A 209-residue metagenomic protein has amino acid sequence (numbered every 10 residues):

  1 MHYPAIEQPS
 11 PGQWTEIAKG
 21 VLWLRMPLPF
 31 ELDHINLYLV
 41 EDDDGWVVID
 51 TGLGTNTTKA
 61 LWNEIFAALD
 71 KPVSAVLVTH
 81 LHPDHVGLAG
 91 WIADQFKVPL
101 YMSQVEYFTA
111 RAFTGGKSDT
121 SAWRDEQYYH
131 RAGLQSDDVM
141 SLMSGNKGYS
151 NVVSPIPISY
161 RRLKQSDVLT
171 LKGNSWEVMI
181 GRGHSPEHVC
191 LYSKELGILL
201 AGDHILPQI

Functional and structural regions predicted by a protein language model:
M1-W14: Short glycine- and acidic-rich boundary segments immediately preceding or forming the N-terminal edge of structured
P11-L69, L191-A201: Conserved beta-strand hairpin/beta-sheet module of binuclear metal-dependent hydrolase folds, prominently
E16, S166-S193, I198: Core dinuclear metal-dependent hydrolase active-site scaffold
P27-L28, T51-L53, L81, V105-E106 (+2 more regions): Active-site metal-binding loops of divalent metal-dependent hydrolases
F30-L32, R161-L163, R182-S185: A short catalytic or substrate-binding loop motif that flags glycine-/basic-rich loops and adjacent residues that bind
V48-D50, A75-V78, V178-I180: Short catalytic-loop micro-motif centered on adjacent basic/acidic residues
T57, N63-L171, G197, P207: Active-site HxH/HxHxD metal-binding segment of metal-dependent hydrolases
